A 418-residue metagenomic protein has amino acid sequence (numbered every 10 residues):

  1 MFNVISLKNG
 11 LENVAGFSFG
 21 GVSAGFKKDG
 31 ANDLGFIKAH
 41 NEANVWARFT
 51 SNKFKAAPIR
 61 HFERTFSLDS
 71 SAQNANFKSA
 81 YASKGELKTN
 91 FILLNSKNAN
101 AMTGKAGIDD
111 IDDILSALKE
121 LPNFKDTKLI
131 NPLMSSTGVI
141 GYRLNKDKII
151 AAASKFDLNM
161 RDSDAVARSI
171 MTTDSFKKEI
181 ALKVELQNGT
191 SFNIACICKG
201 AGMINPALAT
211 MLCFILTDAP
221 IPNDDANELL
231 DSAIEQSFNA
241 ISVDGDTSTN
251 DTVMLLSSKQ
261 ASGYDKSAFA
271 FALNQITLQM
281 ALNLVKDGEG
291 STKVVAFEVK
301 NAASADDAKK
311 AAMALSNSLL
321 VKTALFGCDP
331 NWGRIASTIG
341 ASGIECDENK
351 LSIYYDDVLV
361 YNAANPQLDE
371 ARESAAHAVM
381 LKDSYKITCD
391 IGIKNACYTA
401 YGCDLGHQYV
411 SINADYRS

Functional and structural regions predicted by a protein language model:
M1-D113, K119-S418: A structural signal for small-residue-enriched, beta-sheet-centric alpha/beta enzyme cores and oligomeric scaffold folds
